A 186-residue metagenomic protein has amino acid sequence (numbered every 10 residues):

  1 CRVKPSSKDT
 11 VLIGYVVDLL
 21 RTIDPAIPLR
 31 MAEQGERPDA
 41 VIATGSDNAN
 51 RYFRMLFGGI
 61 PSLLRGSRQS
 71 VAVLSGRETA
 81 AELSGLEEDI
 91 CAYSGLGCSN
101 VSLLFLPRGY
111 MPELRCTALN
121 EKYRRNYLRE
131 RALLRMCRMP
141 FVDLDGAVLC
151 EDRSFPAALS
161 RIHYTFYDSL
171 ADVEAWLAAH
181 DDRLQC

Functional and structural regions predicted by a protein language model:
C1-R21, G45: Conserved small-residue-rich beta-alpha loop and adjacent elements that most often cradle the phosphate/pyrophosphate
R2-D9, Q34, S62-S67, K122-Y127 (+1 more regions): A broad, low-specificity signal for short, low-complexity segments enriched in glycine/proline and polar/charged
R2-K4, D39-A43, Q185-C186: Short hydrophobic beta-strand segments
S7-V11, E78, D168: Short beta->alpha linker loops
I13-R21, Y52-F57, E113-A118: Short, aromatic/basic amphipathic alpha-helical patches
I23-L103: Conserved NAD(P)+-binding/catalytic subdomain of aldehyde/semialdehyde dehydrogenases
S84, S94-V101, F105-C186: NAD(P)-dependent aldehyde/semialdehyde dehydrogenase
